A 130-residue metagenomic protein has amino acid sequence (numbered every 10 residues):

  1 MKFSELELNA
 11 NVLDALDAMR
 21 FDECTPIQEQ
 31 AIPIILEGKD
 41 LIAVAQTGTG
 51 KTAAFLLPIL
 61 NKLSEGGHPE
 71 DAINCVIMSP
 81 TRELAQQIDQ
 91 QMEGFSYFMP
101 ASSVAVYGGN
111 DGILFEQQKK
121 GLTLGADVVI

Functional and structural regions predicted by a protein language model:
M1-V44: Conserved pre-motif I regulatory segment
E5, A10-D14, A18, H68-I130: Conserved nucleic-acid-binding Ia/Ib motif block in the N-terminal RecA-like helicase ATPase lobe
P26, A54, I130: Short aromatic/basic micro-patch
E29-L41, T52-E70, Q86, Q91-F95: Walker A/P-loop NTP-binding motif
A31, I35-L36, G50, A54 (+3 more regions): A sequence-level detector of short, solvent-exposed, charge-rich linear segments
A43, A53-F55, I113-Q117: Basic, gly/Ser/Thr/Pro-rich low-complexity segments located predominantly at protein N termini
A45-T49: The conserved Walker
